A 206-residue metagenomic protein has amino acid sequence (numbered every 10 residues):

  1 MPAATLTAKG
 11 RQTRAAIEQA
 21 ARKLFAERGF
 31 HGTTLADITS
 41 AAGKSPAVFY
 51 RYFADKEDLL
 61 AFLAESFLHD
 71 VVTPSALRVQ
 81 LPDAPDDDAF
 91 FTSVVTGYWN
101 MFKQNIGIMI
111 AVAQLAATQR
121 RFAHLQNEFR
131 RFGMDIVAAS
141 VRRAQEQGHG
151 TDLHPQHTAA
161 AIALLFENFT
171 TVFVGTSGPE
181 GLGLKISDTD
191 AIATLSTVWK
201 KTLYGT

Functional and structural regions predicted by a protein language model:
M1-Q12, D152, G178-G181: N-terminal intrinsically disordered/low-complexity leader segments
T5, A16, L24-D58, F62: Helix-turn-helix
G10-R22, I38, L63-V71, V137: Generic hydrophobic, amphipathic alpha-helix propensity
F62, A76-Q104, P155-A163, T189-I192: Hydrophobic alpha-helical connector segments
H69-T73, D88-A113, D135-A138, A163-V174 (+1 more regions): Helical hydrophobic small-molecule/effector-binding pocket
Q104-I136, Q156, G183-K185: Short secondary-structure transition hinges
A123, Q145-S196, T206: Hydrophobic/aromatic-rich alpha-helical bundle segments in the mid-to-C-terminal region
